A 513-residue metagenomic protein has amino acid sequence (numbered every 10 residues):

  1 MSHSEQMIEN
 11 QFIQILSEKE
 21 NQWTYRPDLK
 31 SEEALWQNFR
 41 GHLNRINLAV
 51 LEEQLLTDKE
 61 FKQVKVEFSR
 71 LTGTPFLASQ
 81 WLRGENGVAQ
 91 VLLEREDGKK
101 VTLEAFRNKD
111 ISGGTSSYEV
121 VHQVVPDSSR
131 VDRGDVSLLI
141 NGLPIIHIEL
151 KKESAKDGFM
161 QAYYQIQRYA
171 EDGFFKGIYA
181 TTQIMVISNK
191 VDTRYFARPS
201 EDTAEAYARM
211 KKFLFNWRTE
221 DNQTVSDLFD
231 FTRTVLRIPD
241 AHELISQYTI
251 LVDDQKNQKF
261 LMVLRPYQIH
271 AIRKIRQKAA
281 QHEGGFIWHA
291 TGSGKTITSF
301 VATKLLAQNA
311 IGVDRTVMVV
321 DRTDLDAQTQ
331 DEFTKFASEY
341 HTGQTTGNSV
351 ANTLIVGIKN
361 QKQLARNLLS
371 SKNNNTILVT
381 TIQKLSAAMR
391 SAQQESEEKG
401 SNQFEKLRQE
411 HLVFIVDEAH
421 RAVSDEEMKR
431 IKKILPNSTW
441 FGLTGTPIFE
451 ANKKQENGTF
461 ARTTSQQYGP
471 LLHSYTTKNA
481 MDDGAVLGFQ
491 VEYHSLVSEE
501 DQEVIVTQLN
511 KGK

Functional and structural regions predicted by a protein language model:
S2-R315, V320, D324, Q328-Y340 (+5 more regions): ATP-dependent helicase/translocase motor core
V186-S188, L378-T381, F414, T439-T444: Structural recognition of the conserved hydrophobic beta-strand(s) that form the central parallel beta-sheet of P-loop
A290-T291, E418-A422, I434-K453, G484: Conserved helicase ATPase motor motifs in RecA-like P-loop NTPase domains
L325, K384-A387, F414, E418-A422 (+1 more regions): Residues immediately C-terminal
T329, A388-Q393, A419-R430, K453: Conserved ATPase-coupling elements of RecA-like P-loop NTPase cores
A337-E395: Inter-Walker segment of RecA-like/P-loop motor cores
G400-F441: SF2 helicase catalytic motif II
K453-K513: Interdomain helical connector at the RecA1-RecA2 junction of SF1/SF2 helicase-like NTPases
